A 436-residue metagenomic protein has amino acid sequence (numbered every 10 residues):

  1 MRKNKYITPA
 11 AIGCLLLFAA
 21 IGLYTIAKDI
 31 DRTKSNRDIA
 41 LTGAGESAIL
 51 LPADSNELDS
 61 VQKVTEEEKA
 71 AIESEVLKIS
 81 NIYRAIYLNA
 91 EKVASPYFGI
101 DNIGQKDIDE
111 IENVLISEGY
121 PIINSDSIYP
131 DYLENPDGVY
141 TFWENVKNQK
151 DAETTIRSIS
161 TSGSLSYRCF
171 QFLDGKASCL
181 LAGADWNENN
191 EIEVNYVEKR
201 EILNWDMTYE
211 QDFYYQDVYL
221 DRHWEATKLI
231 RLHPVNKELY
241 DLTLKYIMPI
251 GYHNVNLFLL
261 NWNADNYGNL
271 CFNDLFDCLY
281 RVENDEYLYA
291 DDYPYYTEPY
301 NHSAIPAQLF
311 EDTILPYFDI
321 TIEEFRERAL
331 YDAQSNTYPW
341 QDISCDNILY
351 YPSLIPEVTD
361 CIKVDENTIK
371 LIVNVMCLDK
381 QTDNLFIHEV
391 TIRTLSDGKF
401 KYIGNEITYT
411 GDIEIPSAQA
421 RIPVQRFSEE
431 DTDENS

Functional and structural regions predicted by a protein language model:
R2-C14: N-terminal Sec-pathway targeting helices
I12-G13, D29, T42: Short stretches within intrinsically disordered, low-complexity N-terminal or propeptide regions
I12-G22: Core hydrophobic alpha-helical transmembrane segments of single-pass membrane proteins
L23-K34: Hydrophobic single-pass membrane-insertion segments
R32-S436: Mature, Sec-exported extracytoplasmic domains of Gram-positive
